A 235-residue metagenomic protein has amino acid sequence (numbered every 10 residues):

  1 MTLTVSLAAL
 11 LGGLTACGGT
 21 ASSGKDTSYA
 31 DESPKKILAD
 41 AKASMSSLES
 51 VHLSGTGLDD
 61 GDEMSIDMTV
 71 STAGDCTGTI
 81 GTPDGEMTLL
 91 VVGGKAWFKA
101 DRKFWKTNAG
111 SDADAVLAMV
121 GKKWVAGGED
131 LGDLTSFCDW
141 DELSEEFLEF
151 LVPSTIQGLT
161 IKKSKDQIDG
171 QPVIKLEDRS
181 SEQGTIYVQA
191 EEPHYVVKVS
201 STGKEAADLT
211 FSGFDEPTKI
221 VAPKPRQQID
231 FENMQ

Functional and structural regions predicted by a protein language model:
M1-S65, T155, K165, P225-Q235: N-terminal leader/targeting segments and the immediate start of mature chains
G18, D75-T77, F137-D139: Sequence contexts marking disulfide-bonded cysteines in secreted/extracellular proteins
K36-F104: N-terminal mature ectodomain segment of secretory-pathway/periplasmic proteins
D60-S65, G85-T88, F104-N108, E182-I186 (+1 more regions): Short, surface-exposed beta-strand/loop "edge" segments at domain boundaries and coil↔beta transitions
K99-L148: Acidic/charged, solvent-exposed loop-and-adjacent secondary-structure segments enriched in E/D, K/R, S/T, and G/P
P153-I161: A short, amphipathic edge element
S164-Q227: Gly/Pro-enriched, hydrophobic low-complexity segments that function as extracytoplasmic propeptides/linkers
